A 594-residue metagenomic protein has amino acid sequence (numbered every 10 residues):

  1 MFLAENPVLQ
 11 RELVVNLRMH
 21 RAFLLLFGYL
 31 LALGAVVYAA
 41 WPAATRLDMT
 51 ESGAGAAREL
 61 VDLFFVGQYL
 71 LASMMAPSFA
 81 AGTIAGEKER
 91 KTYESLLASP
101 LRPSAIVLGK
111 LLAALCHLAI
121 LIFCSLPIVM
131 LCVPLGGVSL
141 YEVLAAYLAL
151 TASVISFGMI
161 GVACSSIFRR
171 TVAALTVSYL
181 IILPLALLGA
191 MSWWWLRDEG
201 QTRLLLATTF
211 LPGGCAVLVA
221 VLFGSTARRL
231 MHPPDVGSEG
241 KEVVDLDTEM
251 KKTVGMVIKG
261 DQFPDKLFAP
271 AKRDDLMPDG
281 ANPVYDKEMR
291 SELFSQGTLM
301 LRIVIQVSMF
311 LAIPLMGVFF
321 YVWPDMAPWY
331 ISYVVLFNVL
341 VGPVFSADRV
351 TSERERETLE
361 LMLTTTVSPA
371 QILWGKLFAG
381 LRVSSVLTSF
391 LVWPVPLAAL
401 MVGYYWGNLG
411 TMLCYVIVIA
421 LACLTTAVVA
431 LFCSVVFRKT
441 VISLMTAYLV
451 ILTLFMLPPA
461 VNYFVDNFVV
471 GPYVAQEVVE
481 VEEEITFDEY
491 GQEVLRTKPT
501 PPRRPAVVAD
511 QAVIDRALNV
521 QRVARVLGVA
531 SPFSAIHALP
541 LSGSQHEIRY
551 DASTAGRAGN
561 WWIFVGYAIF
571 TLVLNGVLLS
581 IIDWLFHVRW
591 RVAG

Functional and structural regions predicted by a protein language model:
M1-S73, G82, L121, P127-S352 (+1 more regions): Transmembrane alpha-helical segments and their membrane-interface loop/helix boundaries that make up the transmembrane
L9, T83-L115, Y285, L293 (+1 more regions): Helix-loop-helix units of permease transmembrane domains in multi-pass membrane transporters, especially ABC
L26, P42, T50, V66-A80 (+3 more regions): N-terminal cofactor/phosphate-binding cores enriched in small/glycine residues, especially glycine-rich loops such as
S78, E87, A98, G109 (+3 more regions): Mid-sequence acidic-hydrophobic segments that form the walls of catalytic/ligand-binding cavities or oligomerization
S99-V107, L118-L126, I167: Hydrophobic or amphipathic alpha-helical targeting/insertion segments
